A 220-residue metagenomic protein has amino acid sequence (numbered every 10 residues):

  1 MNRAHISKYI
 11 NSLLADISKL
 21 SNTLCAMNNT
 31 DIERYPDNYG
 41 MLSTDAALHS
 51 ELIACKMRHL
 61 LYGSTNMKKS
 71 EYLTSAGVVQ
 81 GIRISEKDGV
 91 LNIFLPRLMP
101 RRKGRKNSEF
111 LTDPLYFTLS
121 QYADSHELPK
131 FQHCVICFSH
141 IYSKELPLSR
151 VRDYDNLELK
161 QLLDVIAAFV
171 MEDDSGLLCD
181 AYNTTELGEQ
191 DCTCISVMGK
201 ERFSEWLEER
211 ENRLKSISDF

Functional and structural regions predicted by a protein language model:
M1-N66, E71, A76-Q80, E86-V90: N-terminal targeting/trafficking signals and adjacent low-complexity tails
R83-K87, E127-Q132, L187: Short glycine/proline-enriched loop/turn "hinge" motifs that connect secondary-structure elements and lie
R83-M99, C137-Y142: Short amphipathic
D88-V90, G104-E109: Long, charged, low-complexity intrinsically disordered regions
M99-R102, S143-P147, R202: Short acidic, S/G/P-rich loop/turn micro-motifs used as interaction or catalytic elements
N107-C137, K144-E145: An N-terminal amphipathic alpha-helical segment
S143-E186: Short, hydrophobic/π-rich interface segment
S175-D219: C-terminal edge-of-domain segments
